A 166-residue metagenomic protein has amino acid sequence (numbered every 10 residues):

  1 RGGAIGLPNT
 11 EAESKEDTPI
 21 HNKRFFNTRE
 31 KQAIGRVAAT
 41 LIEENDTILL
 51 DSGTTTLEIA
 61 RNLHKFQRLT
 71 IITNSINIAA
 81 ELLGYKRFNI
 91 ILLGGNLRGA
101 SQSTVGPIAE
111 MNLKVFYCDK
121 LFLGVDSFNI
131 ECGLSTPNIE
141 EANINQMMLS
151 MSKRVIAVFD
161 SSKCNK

Functional and structural regions predicted by a protein language model:
R1-L49, R61-F66, L83-R87: HTH-adjacent hinge/linker in prokaryotic transcriptional regulators
F25-Q32, R36, G53, S103 (+3 more regions): Electropositive phosphate-/nucleotide-binding environments in soluble metabolic enzymes
D51, L57-I59, A80-E81, K166: Phosphate- and divalent-cation-binding pockets in alpha/beta enzyme and binding domains that engage nucleotide-derived
L69-I72, I90: Short beta-strand element of Class I
I76-I78: Short, polar loop motifs at secondary-structure junctions
A80-K166: Conserved phosphate- and dinucleotide-binding cores of soluble alpha/beta proteins, encompassing both enzyme active
